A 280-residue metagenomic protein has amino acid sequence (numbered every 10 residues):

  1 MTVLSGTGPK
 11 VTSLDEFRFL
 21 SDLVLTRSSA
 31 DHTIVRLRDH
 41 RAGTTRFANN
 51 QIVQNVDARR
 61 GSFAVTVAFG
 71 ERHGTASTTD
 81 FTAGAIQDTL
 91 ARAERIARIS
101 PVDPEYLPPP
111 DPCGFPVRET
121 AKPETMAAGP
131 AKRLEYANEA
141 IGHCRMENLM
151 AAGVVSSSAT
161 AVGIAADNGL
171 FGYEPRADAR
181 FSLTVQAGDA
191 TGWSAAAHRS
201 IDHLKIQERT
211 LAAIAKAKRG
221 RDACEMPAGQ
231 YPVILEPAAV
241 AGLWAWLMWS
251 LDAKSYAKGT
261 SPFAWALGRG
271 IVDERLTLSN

Functional and structural regions predicted by a protein language model:
T2-S13, F17-V24, S28-T44, Q87-Y173 (+2 more regions): Acidic low-complexity segments
R36-R38, A68, Q186, I234-E236 (+1 more regions): Generic beta-strand/beta-sheet core signal
G43-R98: N-terminal alpha-helical targeting/anchoring segments
T45-N50, A159-D178, T191-H198, L243-M248: Short acidic, glycine/serine/threonine-rich loops at helix termini
V56-F69, G172-H198: Short beta-strand elements
A91-R92, R180-F181, R199-H203, L251-G259: Extended active-site and interfacial segments that coordinate phosphate-rich ligands in large catalytic machineries
A179-R209, A266, I271-R275: Short, acidic (Asp/Glu-rich) active-site segment that either coordinates a divalent metal cofactor
G242, L247-N280: Conserved, structured C-terminal
